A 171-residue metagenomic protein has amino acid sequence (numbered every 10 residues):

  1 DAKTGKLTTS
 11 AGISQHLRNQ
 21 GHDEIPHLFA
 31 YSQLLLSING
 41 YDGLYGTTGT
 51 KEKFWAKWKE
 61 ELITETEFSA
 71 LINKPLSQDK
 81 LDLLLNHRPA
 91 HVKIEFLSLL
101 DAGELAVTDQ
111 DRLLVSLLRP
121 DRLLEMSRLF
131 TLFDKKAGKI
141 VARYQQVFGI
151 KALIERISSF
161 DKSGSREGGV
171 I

Functional and structural regions predicted by a protein language model:
D1-I171: ATP-dependent helicase/translocase motor core
